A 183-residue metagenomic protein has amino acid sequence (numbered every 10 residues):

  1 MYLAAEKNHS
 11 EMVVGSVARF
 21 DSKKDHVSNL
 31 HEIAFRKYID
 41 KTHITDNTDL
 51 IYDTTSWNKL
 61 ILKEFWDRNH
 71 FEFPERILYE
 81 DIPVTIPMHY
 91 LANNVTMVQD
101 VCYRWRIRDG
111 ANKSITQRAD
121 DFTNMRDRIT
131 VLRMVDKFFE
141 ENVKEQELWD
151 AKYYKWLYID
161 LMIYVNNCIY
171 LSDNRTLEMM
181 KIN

Functional and structural regions predicted by a protein language model:
M1-I129, R133-F138, N167-Y170: Donor-binding/catalytic cores of nucleotide-activated saccharide and glycerol-phosphate transferases/polymerases
S10, Y170-N183: Membrane-interface aromatic/basic loop that binds lipid-linked glycans or pyrophosphate carriers, typified by
I129-D136, Y158, M162, L177-I182: Hydrophobic core segments within long, regular secondary-structure runs in both alpha- and beta-rich folds
E140-D150: Flexible helix-coil transition and linker loops at the boundaries of alpha-helical arrays
L148-L171: P-loop NTPase catalytic cores that bind/hydrolyze ATP
